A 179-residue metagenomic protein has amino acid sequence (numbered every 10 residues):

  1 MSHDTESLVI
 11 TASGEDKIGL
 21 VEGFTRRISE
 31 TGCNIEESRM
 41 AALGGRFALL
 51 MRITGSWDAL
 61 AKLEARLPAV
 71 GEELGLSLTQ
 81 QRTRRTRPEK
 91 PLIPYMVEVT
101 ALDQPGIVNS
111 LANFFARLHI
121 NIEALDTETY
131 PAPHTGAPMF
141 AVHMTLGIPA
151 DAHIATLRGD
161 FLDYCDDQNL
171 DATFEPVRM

Functional and structural regions predicted by a protein language model:
M1-M179: A conserved regulatory-domain signal marking ACT and ACT-like small-molecule sensing domains and adjacent regulatory
